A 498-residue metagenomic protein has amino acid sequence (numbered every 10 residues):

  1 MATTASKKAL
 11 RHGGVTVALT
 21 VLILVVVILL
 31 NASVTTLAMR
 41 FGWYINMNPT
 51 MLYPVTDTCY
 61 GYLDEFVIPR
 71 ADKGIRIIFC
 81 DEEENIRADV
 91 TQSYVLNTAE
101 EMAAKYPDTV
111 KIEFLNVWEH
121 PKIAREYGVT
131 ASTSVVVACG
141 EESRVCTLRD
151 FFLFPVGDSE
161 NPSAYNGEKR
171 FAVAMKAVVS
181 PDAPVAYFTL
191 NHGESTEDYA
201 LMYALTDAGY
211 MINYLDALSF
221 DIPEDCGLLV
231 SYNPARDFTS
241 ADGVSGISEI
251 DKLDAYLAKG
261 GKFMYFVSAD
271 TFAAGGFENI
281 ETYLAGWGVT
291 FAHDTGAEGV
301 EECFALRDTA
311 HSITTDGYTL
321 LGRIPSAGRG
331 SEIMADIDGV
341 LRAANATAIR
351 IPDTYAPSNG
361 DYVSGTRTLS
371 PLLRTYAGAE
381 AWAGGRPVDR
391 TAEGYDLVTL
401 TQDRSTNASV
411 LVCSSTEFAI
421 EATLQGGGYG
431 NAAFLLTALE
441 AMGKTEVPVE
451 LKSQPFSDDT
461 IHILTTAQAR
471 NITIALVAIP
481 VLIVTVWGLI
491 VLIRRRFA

Functional and structural regions predicted by a protein language model:
A2-A498: Short, surface-exposed patches at the edges or C-terminal ends of soluble domains, predominantly
